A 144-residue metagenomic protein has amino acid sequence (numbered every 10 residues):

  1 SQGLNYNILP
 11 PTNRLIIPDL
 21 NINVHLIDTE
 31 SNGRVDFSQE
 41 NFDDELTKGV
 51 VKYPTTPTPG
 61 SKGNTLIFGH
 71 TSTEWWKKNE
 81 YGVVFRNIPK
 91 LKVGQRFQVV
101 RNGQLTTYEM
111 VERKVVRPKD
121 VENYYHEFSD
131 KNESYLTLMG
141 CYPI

Functional and structural regions predicted by a protein language model:
S1-I144: Solvent-exposed, non-transmembrane regions of membrane-associated and secreted proteins
